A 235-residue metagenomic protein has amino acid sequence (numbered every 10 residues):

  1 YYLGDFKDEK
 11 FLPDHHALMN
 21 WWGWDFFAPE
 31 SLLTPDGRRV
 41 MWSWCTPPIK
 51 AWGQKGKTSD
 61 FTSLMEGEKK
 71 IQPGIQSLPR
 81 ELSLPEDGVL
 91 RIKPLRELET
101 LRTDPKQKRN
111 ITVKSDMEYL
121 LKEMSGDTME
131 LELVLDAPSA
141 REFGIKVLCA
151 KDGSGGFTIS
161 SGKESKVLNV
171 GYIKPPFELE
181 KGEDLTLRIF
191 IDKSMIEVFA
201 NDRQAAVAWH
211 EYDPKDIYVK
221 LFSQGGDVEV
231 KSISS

Functional and structural regions predicted by a protein language model:
Y2-G4: Beta-propeller blade termini and top-face loops
D8-S235: Beta-rich accessory regions
